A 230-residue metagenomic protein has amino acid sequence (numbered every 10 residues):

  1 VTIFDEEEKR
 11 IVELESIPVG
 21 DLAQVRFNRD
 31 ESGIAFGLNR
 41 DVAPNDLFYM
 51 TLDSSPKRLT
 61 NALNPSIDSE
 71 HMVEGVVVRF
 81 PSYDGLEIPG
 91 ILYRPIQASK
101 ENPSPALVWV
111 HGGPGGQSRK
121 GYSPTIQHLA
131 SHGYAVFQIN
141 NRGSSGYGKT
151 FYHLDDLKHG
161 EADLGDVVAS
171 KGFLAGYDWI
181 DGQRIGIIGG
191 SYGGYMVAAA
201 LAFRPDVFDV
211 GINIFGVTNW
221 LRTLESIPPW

Functional and structural regions predicted by a protein language model:
D5-K9, T51-S54: Short loop/turn segments that connect beta-strands within beta-propeller blades
K9-V12, L63-P65: Sequence/structural signature of beta-propeller blade repeats across diverse families
L14-V19: Surface loop/turn motifs at the tips and blade-to-blade linkers of beta-strand repeat domains
A23-W230: Serine-hydrolase catalytic core recognition
